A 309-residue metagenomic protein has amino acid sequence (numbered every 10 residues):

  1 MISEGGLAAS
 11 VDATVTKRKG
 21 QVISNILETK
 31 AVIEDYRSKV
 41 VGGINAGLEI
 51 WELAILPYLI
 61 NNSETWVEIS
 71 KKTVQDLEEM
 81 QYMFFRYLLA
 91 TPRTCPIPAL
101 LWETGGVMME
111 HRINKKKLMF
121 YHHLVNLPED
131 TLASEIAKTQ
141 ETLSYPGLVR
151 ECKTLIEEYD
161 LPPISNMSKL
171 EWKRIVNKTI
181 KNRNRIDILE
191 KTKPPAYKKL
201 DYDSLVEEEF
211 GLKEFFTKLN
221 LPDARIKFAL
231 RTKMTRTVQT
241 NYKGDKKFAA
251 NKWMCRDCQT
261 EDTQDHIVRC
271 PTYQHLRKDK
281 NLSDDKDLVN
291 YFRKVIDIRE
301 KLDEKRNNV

Functional and structural regions predicted by a protein language model:
M1-E135: Non-catalytic, peripheral interaction segments enriched in hydrophobic/basic residues
L27, L56, F85, A137 (+3 more regions): Amphipathic alpha-helical interaction motifs in eukaryotic regulatory proteins
T65-Y82, V238-W253, D285: Short alpha-helical "patches" and their helix-cap loops
T94, Y145-R174: Alpha-helical scaffold in the C-terminal half of BTB/POZ domains and their immediate C-terminal extension
K153-I156, I180, V206, V289 (+1 more regions): Residue-level detector of alpha-helical secondary structure
P162-E261: Helix/loop segments that flank and initiate small ligand/metal-binding modules
D245-Y291: Short Cys/His-based metal-binding microdomains
D284-V309: Long, charge-rich boundary regions
